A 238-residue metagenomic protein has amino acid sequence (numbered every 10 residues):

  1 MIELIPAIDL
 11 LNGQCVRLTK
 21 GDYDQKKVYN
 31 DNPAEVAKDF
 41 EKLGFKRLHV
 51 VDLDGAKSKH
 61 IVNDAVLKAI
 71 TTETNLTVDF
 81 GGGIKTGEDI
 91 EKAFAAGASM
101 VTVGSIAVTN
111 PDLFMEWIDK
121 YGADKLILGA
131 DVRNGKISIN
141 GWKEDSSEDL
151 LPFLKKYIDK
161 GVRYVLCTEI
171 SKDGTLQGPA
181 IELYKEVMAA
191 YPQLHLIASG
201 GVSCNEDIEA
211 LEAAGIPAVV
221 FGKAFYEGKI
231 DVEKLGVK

Functional and structural regions predicted by a protein language model:
M1-L4, G44-R47, T74-V78, A98-S99 (+4 more regions): Short, well-ordered coil/turn segments that N-cap beta-strands
E3-L4, G55-T71, K85-E91, S105-I127 (+3 more regions): Active-site-adjacent beta->alpha loops and helix N-cap segments on the catalytic face of soluble alpha/beta enzymes
I8, D52, S105-I106, A130-V132 (+3 more regions): Short secondary-structure boundary segments
D9, F40, L48, A93 (+4 more regions): Conserved, mostly hydrophobic/aromatic
G13-C15, T19-D24, A98-D173: Conserved anion-binding
C15-I61: N-terminal beta-alpha supersecondary unit
Y29-E41, T86-E91, D145-K156: Short, acidic/polar
T74, V78-V101, E182-A218: Catalytic cores of alpha/beta
